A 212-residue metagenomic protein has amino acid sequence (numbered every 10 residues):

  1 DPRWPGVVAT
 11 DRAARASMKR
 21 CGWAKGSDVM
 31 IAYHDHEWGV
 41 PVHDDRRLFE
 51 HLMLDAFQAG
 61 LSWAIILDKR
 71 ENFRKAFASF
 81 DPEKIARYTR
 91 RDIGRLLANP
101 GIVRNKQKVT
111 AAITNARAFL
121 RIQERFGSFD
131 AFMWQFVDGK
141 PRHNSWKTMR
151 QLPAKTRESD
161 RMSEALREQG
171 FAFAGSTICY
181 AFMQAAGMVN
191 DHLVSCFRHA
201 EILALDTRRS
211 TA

Functional and structural regions predicted by a protein language model:
D1-A212: HhH-family (HhH-GPD) DNA N-glycosylase catalytic core used in base-excision repair
